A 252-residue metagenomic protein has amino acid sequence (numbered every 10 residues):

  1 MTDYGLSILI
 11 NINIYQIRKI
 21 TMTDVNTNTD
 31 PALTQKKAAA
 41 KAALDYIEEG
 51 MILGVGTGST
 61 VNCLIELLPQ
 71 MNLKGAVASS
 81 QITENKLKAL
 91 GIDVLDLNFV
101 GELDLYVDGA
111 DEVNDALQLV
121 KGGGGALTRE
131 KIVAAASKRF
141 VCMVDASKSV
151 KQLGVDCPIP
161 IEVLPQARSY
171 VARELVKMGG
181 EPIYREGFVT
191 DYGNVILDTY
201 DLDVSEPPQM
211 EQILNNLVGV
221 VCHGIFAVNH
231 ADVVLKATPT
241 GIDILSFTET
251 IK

Functional and structural regions predicted by a protein language model:
G5-T21: Short, Lys/Arg-enriched N-terminal segments with co-localized hydrophobic residues within the first ~10-30 amino acids
T23-T34, I82-K252: Conserved phosphate- and dinucleotide-binding cores of soluble alpha/beta proteins, encompassing both enzyme active
K36-A42: A short, well-structured juxtamembrane/interface segment
A43-E48: Glycine-rich helix-loop-beta junction characteristic of Rossmann-like nucleotide cofactor-binding loops
G50-L53, Q70-A76, Q118: Short active-site oxyanion
G56-T60: Glycine-rich beta-strand-to-loop/alpha-helix junction loops that act as flexible
E66-N72, Q81-I82, K88-A89: Active-site histidine-anchored catalytic micro-motif
